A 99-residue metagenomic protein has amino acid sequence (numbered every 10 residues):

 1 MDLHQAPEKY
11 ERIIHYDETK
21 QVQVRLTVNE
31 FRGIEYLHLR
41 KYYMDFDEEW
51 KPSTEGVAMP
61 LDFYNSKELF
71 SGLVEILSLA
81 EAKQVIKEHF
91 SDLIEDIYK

Functional and structural regions predicted by a protein language model:
M1-T19: Negatively charged, low-complexity tracts enriched in Asp/Glu with abundant Ser/Thr
E8, I14, I34, R40-K41 (+1 more regions): Intrinsically disordered, low-complexity segments enriched in small/polar residues
E11-I14, T27, Y42-Y43, H89: Small/flexible residues
K20-V24: Charged, amphipathic alpha-helical segments
R25-E55: A short, structured beta-strand/loop element
E55-K99: Mixed-charge, Lys/Arg-enriched low-complexity segments
